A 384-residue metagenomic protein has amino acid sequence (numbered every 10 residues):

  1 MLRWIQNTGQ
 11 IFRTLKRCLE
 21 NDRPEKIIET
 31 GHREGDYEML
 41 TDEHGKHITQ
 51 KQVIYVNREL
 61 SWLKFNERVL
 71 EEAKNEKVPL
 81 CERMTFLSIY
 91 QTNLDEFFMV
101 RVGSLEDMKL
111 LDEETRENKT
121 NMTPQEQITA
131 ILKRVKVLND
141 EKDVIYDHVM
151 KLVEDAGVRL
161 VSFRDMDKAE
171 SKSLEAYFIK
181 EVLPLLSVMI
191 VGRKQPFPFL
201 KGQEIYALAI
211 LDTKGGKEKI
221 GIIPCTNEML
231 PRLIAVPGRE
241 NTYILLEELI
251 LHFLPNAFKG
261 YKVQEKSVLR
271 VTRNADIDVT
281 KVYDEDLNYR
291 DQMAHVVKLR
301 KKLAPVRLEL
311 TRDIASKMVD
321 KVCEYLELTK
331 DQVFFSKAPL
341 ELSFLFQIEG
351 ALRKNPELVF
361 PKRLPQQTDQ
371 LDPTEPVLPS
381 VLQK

Functional and structural regions predicted by a protein language model:
L15, K26-K384: N-terminal localization/anchoring segments of enzymes in phospholipid and broader phosphate metabolism
